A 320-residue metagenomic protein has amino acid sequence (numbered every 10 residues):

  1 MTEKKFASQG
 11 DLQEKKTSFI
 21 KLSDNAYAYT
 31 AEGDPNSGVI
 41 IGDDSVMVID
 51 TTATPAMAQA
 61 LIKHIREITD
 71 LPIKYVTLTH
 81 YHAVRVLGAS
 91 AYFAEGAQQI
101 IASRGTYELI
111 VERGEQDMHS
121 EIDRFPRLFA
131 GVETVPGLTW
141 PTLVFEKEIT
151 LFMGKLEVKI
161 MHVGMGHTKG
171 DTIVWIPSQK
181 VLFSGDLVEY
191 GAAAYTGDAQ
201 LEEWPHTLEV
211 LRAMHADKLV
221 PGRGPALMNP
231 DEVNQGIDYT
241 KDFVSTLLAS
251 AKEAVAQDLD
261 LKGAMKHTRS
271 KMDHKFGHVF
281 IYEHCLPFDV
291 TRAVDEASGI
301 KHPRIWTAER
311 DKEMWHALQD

Functional and structural regions predicted by a protein language model:
E3, Q257-D320: C-terminal regulatory/interaction regions
F19-H64, T172-S184: Conserved beta-strand hairpin/beta-sheet module of binuclear metal-dependent hydrolase folds, prominently
D43-S45, P55-A102, M214: Active-site metal-binding motif and surrounding structural segment of the metallo-beta-lactamase
I49-T51, K74-H82, I101-R104, V163 (+2 more regions): Active-site neighborhood of phospho(di)ester-bond hydrolases with catalytic His/Asp-centered motifs
A56, Y81-V86, Y107-V111, T168-D171 (+2 more regions): Active-site environment of divalent metal-dependent phosphoester hydrolases
E108-V163, K169, S178, L208 (+1 more regions): Metallo-beta-lactamase
E157-M214: Active-site-proximal loop/helix segments of hydrolase catalytic cores
W175, E203-G263, H267: Divalent-metal (often Zn2+) His-rich catalytic cores of metallo-beta-lactamase-fold enzymes
